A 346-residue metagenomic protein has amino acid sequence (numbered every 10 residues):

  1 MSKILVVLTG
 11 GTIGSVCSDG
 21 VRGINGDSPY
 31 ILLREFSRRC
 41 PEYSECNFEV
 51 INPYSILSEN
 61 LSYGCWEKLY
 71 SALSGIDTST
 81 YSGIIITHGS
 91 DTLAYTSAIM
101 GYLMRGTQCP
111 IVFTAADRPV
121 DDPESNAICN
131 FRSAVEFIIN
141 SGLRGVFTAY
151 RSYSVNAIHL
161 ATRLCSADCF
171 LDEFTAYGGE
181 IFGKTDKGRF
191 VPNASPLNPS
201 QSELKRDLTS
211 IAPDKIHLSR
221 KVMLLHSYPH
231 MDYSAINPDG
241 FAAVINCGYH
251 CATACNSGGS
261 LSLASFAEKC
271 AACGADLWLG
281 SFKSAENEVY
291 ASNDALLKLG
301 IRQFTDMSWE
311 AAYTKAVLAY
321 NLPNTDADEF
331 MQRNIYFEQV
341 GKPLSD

Functional and structural regions predicted by a protein language model:
S2-D346: Active-site histidine-anchored catalytic micro-motif
